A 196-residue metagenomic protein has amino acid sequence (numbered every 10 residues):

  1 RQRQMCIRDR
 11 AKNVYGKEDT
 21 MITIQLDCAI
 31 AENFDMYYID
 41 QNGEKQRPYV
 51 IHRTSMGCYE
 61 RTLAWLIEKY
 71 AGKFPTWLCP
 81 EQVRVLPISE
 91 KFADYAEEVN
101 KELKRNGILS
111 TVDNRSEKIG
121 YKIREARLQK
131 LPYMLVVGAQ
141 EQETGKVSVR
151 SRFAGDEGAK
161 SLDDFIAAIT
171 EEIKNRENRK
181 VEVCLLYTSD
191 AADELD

Functional and structural regions predicted by a protein language model:
R1-Q4, R8-S189: NTP/phosphate- and nucleic-acid-binding module
D190-D196: A short, hydrophobic C-terminal helix/tail in secreted or cell-surface proteins
